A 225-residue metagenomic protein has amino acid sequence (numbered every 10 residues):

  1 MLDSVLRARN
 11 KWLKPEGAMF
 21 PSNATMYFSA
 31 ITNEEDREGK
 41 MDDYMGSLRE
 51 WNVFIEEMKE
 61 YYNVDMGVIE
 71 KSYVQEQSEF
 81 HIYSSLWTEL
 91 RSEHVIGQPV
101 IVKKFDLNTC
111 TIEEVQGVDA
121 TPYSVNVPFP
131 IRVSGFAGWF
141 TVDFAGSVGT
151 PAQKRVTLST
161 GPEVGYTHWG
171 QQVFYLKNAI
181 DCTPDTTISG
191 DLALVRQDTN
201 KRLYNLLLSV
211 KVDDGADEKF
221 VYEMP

Functional and structural regions predicted by a protein language model:
M1-A193, Q197-P225: Class I SAM-binding transferase module
